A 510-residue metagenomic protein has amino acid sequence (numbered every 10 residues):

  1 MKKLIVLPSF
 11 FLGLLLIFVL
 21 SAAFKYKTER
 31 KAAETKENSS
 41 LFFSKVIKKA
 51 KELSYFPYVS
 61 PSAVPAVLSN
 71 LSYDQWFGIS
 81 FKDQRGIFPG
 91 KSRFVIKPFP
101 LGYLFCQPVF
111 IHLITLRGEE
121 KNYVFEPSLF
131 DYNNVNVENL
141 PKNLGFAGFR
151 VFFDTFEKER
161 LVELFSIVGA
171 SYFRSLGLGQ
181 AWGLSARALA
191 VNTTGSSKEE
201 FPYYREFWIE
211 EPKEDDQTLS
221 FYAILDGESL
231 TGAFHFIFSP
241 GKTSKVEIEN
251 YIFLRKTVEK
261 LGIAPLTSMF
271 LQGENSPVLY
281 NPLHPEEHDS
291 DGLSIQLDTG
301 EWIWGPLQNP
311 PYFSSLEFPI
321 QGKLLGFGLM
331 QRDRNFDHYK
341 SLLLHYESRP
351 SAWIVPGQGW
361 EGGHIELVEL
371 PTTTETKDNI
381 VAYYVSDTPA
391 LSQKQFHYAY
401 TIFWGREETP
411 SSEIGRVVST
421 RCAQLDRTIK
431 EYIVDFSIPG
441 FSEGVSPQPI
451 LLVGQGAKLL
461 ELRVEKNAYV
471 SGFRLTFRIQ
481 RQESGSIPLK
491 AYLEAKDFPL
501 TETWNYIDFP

Functional and structural regions predicted by a protein language model:
M1-F11: N-terminal Sec-pathway targeting helices
S9-V19: Hydrophobic membrane-insertion alpha-helices, especially the h-region of bacterial N-terminal signal peptides
I17-E29: Membrane-interface motif at the C-terminal end of an N-terminal transmembrane signal
Y26-Y73, F77-K82, G86-I87, F99 (+1 more regions): Terminal accessory/anchoring regions of large secretory-pathway or extracellular enzymes
K51-G195: Solvent-exposed N-terminal domain segments of exported/luminal and surface proteins
D74, L164-I167, S171-Q180, E259 (+1 more regions): A contiguous, surface-exposed recognition patch within enzymatic or periplasmic domains that forms
G183-S239, E361-E369, K377: Extended, loop-rich substrate-binding clefts of extracytoplasmic carbohydrate-active enzymes
A223-Q272: Acidic, contiguous internal or C-terminal segments within carbohydrate-active enzymes that form a structured patch used
